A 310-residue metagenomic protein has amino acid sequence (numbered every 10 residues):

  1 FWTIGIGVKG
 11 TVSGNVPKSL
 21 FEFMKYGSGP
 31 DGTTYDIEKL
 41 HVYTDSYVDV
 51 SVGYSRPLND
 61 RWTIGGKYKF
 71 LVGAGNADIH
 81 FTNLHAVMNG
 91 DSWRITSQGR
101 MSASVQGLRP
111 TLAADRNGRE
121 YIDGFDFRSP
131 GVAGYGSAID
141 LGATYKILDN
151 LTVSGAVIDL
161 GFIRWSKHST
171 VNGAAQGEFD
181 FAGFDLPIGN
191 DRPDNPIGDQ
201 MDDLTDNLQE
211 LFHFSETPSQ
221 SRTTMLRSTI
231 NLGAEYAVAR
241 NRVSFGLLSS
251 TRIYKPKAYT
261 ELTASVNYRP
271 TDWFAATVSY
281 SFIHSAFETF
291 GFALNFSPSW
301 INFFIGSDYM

Functional and structural regions predicted by a protein language model:
F1-G32: Post-signal peptide N-terminal segment of secreted/secretory-pathway proteins
Y26-M310: Outer-membrane beta-barrel porins/channels
